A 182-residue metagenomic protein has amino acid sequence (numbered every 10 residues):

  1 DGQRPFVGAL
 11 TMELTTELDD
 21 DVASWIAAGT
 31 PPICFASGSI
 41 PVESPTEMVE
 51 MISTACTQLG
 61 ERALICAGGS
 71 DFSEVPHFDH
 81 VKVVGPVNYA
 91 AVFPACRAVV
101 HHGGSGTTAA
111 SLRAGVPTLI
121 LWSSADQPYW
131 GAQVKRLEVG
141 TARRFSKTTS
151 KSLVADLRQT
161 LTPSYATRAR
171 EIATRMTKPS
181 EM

Functional and structural regions predicted by a protein language model:
G2-A98: Donor-nucleotide binding loops and adjacent catalytic segments primarily of GT-B fold Leloir glycosyltransferases
A9-M12, V87-N88, S123-D126, S146-T148: Short, acidic/turn-prone active-site loops that include or flank metal/cofactor- and phosphate-binding residues
P31-I33, L112-P117, R168: Short, surface-exposed connector motifs at secondary-structure boundaries
L64-I65, L119-I120, T141-R143: Short hydrophobic alpha-helical runs that function as membrane-insertion/retention elements
V84-Q133: A donor-sugar binding/catalytic signature common to diverse glycosyltransferases and related nucleotide-sugar
A125-D156, T167: Change "using UDP/GDP/dTDP sugars" to "using nucleotide sugars
S150-M182: C-terminal amphipathic helix plus adjacent low-complexity, charged tail appended to glycosyltransferase catalytic
